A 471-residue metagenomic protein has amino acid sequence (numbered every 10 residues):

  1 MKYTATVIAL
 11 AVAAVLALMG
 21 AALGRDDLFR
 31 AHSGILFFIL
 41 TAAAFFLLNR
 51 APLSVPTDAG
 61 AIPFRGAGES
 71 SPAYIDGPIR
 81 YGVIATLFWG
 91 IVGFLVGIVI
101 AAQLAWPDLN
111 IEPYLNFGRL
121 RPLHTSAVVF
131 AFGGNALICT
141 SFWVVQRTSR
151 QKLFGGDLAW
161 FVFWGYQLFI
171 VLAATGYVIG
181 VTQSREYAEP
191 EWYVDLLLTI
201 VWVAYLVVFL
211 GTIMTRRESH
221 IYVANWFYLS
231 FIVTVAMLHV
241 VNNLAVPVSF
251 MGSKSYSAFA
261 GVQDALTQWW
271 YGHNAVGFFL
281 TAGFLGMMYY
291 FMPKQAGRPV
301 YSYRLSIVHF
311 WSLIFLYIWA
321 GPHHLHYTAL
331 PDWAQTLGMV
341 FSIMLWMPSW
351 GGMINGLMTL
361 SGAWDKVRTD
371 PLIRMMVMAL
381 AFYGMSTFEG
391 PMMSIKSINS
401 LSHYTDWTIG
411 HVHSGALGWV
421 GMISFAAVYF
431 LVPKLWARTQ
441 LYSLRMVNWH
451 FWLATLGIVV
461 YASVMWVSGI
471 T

Functional and structural regions predicted by a protein language model:
K2-G24, F29-P56, R80-V181, W192-I213 (+7 more regions): Hydrophobic cores of alpha-helical transmembrane segments in multi-pass integral membrane proteins
L53-P78, A363-K366, R438-L441: Membrane-interfacial, low-structure loops and terminal tails that flank and connect transmembrane helices in multi-pass
R65, L238-F259, D264: Conserved, charged catalytic cores of large soluble enzymes
G66-Y74, I111-L115, A258-Q263: Juxtamembrane loop-helix boundary motifs flanking transmembrane segments in multi-pass membrane proteins
N110, Q183-E186, T328-P331, S400-H403: Membrane-interface helix termini and inter-helical loops of multi-pass transporters
H220-I221: Extended, leucine-rich alpha-helical cores of fungal transcription factors
A258-T267, S402, W407: Active-site-proximal inter-transmembrane loops
V262, L325-A329, M339-V340, S400-S402: Active-site-adjacent structural elements in folded domains
